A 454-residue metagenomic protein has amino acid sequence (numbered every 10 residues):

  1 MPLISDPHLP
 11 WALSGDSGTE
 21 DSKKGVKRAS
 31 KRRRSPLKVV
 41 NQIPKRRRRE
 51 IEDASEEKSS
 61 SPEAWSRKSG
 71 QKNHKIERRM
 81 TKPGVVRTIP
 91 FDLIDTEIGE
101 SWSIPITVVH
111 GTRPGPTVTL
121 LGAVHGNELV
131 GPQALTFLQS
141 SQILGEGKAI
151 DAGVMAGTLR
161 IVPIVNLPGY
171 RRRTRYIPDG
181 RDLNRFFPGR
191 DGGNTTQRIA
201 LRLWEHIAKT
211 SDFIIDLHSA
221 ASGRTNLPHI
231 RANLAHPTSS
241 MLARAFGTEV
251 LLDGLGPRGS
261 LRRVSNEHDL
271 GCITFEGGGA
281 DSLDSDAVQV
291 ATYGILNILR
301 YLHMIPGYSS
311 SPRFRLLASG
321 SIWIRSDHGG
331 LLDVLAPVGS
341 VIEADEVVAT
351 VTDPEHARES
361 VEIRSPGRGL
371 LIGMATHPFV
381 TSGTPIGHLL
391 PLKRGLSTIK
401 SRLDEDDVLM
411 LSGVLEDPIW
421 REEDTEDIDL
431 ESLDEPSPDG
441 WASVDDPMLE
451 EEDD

Functional and structural regions predicted by a protein language model:
P2-S17, K23-D454: Structured catalytic-domain cores with a bias toward divalent-metal coordination
